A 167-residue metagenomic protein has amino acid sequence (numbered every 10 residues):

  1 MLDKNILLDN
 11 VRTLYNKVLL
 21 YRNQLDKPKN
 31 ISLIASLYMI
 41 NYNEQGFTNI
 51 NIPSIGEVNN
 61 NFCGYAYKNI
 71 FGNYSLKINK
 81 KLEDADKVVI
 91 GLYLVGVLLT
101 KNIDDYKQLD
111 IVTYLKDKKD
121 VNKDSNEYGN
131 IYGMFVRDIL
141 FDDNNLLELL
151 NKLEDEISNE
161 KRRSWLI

Functional and structural regions predicted by a protein language model:
M1-I167: Active-site hotspot residues in diverse enzymes, especially metal/ion-binding acidic/histidine motifs
